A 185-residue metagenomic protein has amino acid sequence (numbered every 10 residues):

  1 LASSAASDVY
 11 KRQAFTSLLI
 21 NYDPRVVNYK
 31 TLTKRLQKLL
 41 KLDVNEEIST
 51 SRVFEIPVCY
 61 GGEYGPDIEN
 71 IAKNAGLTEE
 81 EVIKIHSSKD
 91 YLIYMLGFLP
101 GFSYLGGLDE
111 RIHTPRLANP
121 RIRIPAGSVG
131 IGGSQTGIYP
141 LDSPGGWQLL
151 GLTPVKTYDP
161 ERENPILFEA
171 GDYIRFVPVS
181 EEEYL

Functional and structural regions predicted by a protein language model:
L1-A6, Y10: Single conserved hydrophobic/aromatic residue that forms the stacking wall/gate of nucleotide- or nucleobase-binding
T16-Y22: A generic structural motif
R25, T31-L36, L150-L185: Well-ordered alpha/beta subsegment
V58-H113: Anionic-ligand-binding alpha/beta catalytic cores of soluble enzymes and soluble regulatory domains that recognize
M95, P120-I122, E163-L167: Short, surface-exposed secondary-structure edge patches
L96, I138-D142, V179-L185: Short, Lys/Arg- and Gly-enriched loop/turn segments at beta-strand edges
F102-D109, P140-K156: Short, basic/aromatic beta-hairpin or loop at an interaction surface
